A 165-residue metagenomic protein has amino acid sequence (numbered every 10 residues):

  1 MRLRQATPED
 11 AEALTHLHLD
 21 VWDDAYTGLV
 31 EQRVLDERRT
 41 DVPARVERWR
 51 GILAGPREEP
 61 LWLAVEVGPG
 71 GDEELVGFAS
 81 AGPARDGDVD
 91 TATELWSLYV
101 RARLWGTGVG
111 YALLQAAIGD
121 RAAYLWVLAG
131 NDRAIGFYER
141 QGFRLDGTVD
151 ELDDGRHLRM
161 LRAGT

Functional and structural regions predicted by a protein language model:
M1-L3: Extreme N-terminal starter segment of soluble prokaryotic enzymes
Q5-E9, H16-W105, Y111-A116, E151 (+1 more regions): Acetyl-CoA-dependent GNAT
A13, G136-F137: Structural preference for long, well-ordered alpha-helical segments within the folded cores of structured domains
T91, R156-L158: Residues on conserved beta-strands of the protein kinase catalytic domain
A102-W105, L125-G136, E151-R156: Conserved beta-strand-loop-alpha-helix junction that forms the acyl-donor binding cleft
L114, G119-G130: Conserved GNAT acetyl-CoA-binding A-motif
Y138, F143: Conserved active-site tyrosine of GNAT-family acetyltransferases
L145-G147: A secondary-structure capping/hinge motif
